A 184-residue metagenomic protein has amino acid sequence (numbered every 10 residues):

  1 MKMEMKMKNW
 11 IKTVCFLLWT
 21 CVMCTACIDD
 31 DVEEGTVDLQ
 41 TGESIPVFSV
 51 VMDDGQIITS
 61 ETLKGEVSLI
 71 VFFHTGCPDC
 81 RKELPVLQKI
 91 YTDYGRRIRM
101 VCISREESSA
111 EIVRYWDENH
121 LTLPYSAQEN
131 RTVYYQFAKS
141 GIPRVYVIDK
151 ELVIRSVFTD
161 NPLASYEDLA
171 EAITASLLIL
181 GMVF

Functional and structural regions predicted by a protein language model:
E4-C15: Bacterial N-terminal signal peptides that target proteins for export
M23-A26: C-terminal motif of bacterial Sec signal peptides marking the signal peptidase cleavage site
D30-S60: N-terminal "domain-start" segment that seeds a small globular fold
E66-S68, F73-G76, G141: Short pre-active-site segment immediately N-terminal to redox-active cysteine/selenocysteine motifs in thiol-based
F72-Q88: Conserved redox-active cysteine motifs that mediate thiol-disulfide chemistry, especially di-cysteine Cys-X(1-2)-Cys
V101, V113-E151: Short, internal strand/loop/helix patches that form the active-site neighborhood or redox-interaction surface
V147-F184: Thiol-/selenol-based redox modules, centered on thioredoxin-like and closely related oxidoreductase domains
